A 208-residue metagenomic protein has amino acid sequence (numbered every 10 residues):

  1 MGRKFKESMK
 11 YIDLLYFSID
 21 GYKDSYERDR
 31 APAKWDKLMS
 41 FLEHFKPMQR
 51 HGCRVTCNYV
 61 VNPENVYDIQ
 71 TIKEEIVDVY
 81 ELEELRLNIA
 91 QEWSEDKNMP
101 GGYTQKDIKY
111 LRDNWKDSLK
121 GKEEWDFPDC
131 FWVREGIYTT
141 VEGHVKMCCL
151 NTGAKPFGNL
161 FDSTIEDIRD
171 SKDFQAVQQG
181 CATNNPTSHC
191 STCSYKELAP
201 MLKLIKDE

Functional and structural regions predicted by a protein language model:
M1-R3: Structural motif corresponding to alpha-helix initiation and N-cap regions
K6-A182, S188, K196-D207: Radical SAM enzyme [4Fe-4S]-AdoMet core and its adjacent flexible, acidic and glycine-rich loops/tails across
